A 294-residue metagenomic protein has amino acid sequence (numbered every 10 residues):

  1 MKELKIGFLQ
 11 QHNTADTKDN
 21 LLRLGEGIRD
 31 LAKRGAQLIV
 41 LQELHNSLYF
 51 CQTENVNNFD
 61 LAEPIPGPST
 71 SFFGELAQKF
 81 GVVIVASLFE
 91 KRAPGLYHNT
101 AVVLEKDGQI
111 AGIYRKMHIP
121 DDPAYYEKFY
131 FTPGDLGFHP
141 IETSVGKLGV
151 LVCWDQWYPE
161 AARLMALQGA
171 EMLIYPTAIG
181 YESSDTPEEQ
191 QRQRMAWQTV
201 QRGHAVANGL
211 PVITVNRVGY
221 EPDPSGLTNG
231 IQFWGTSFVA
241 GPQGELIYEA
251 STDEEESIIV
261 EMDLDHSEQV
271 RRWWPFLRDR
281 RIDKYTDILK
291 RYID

Functional and structural regions predicted by a protein language model:
E3-A15, N20, T100, I113 (+3 more regions): Active-site-proximal beta-strand elements of phosphoester/diester hydrolases
T17, E26-K106, I113, I179-L210: Cys-nucleophile CN-hydrolase/nitrilase-fold catalytic domain and related Cys-dependent amidase chemistry that acts on
A62-V85, K147, C153-E256: CN hydrolase (nitrilase-like) catalytic-core segments centered on the catalytic cysteine and neighboring Lys/Glu
A86-L88, T100-V103, H139, S237-V239 (+1 more regions): Short beta-strand scaffold segments in enzyme catalytic cores
T100, I113-K116, E249-S251, I259: Residue-level detector of high-confidence beta-strand sites
V103-A111, A240-I247: Short, glycine-anchored, charge-dense loop/turn motifs used at functional sites
K116-Y130, E254-R271: A short, polar/charged loop-to-alpha-helix boundary motif
F138-Q168, T177, S267-D294: Cysteine/selenocysteine-centered motifs that mediate thiol-based redox chemistry or coordinate metal-sulfur cofactors
